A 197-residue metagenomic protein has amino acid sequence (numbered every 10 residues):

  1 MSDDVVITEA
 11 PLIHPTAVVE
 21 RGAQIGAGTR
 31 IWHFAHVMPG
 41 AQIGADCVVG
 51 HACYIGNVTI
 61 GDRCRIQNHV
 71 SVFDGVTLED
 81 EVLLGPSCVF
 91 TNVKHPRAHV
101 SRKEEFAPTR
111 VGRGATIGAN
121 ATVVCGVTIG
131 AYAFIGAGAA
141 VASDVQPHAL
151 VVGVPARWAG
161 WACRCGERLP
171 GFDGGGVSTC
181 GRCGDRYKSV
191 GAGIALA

Functional and structural regions predicted by a protein language model:
D3-E9, P15, E20-A23, R30-I129 (+4 more regions): Flexible, glycine/small-residue-enriched loop-and-beta-strand segment within the central core of proteins
A131-F134, A140: Internal alpha/beta core interface subdomains
Q146, R157-W158, G174-G175: Flanking scaffold residues of small Cys/His-coordinated metal-binding clusters
C163, C180-C183: Short cysteine-rich clusters marking metal-coordination/redox-active sites
G166-L169, R186: Cys/His-rich metal-chelating microdomains
G171-F172, K188-V190: Short, non-ligating residues that shape and space the ligands of small metal-coordination modules and catalytic
V177, D185-K188: Extracellular disulfide-bonded cysteine-rich modules/repeats
I194-A197: Long, charge-rich boundary regions
